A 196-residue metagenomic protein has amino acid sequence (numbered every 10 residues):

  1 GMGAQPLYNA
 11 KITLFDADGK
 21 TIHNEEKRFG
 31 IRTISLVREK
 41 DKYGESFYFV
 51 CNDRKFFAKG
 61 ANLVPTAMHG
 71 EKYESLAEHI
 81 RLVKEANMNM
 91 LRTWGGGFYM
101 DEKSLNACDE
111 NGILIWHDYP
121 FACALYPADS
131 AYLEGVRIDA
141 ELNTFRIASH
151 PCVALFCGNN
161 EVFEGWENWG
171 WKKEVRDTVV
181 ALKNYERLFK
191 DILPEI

Functional and structural regions predicted by a protein language model:
G1-M90, E110: Secreted/periplasmic carbohydrate-active enzymes, especially glycoside hydrolases
E39-F47, D101-K103, R137-R146: Alpha-helical scaffolding within the catalytic cores of extracellular/periplasmic polymer-degrading hydrolases
K40, G70-Y73, K103-S104, W166-W169: Short, solvent-exposed loop/turn and secondary-structure capping segments
F57-G60, M90-T93, L114-H117, A154-G158: Structural recognition of the beta-strand scaffold that forms the well-ordered cores of secreted hydrolase catalytic
K59, M68-G70, H117-D118, C123-A124 (+1 more regions): Short acidic/His/Gly/Ser-rich catalytic and metal-binding motifs that mark active-site loops of diverse hydrolases
A61-V64, G96, P120, N159-E161: Active-site beta-loop-alpha junctions enriched in small/polar residues
A86-V136, P194: Aromatic-lined substrate-binding rim segments of carbohydrate-active enzymes
E110, Y126-I196: Active-site neighborhood of glycoside hydrolase catalytic domains
